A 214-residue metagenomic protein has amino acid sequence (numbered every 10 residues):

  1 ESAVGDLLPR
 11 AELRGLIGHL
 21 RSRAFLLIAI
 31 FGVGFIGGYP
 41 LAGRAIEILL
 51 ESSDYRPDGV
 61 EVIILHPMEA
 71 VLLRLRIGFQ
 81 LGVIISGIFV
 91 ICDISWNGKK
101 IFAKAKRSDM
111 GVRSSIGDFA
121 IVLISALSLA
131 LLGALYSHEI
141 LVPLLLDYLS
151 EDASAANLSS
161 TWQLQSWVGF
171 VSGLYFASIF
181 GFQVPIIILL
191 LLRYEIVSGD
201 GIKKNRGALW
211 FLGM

Functional and structural regions predicted by a protein language model:
E1-M214: Membrane topogenic/interface segments and analogous intrinsically disordered interaction regions
